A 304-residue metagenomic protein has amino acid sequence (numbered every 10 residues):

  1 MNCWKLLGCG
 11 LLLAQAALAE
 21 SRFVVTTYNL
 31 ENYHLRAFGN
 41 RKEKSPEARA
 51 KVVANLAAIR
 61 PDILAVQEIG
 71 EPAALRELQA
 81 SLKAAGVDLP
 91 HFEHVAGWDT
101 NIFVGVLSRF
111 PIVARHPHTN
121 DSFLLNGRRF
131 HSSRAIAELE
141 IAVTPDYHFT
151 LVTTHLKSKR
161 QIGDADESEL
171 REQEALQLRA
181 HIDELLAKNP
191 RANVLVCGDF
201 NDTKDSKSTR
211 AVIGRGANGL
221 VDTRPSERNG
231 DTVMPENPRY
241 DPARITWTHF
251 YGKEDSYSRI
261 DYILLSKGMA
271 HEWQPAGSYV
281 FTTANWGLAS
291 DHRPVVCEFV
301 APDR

Functional and structural regions predicted by a protein language model:
N2-C9: Sec-dependent signal peptide recognition, specifically the positively charged N-region followed immediately by
A17-A85, P90-F103, A175-L176, V300-R304: N-terminal, active-site-proximal structural segment of metallo-dependent hydrolase catalytic domains
V25-L30, N55-R76, L139, L151 (+4 more regions): Active-site beta-strand/loop signature of hydrolases that rely on acidic residues for catalysis
L30-R49, L124, R128-F130, R160-L170: Acidic/histidine-rich helix-loop elements that form or flank divalent-metal/phosphate-binding sites at the catalytic
K44-V53, D88-H94, F123-N126, E184 (+2 more regions): N-terminal post-signal-peptidase region of extra-cytosolic proteins
G70-L156: Structured beta-strand-rich core segments of catalytic domains in phosphoester-bond hydrolases
H131, D183-L195, N201-R304: Metal-dependent phosphoester-hydrolase catalytic domains
V143-E174, A180: Metal-dependent phosphoester/phosphodiester hydrolase catalytic core
